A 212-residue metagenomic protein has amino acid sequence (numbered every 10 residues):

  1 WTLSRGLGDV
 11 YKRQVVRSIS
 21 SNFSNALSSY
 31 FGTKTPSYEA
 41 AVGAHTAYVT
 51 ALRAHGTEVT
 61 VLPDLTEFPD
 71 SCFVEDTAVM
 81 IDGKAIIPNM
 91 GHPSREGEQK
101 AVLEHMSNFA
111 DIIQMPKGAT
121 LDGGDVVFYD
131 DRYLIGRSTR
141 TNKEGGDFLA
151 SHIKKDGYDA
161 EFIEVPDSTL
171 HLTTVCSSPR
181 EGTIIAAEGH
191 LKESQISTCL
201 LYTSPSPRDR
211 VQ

Functional and structural regions predicted by a protein language model:
W1-Y11, Y202-Q212: Single conserved hydrophobic/aromatic residue that forms the stacking wall/gate of nucleotide- or nucleobase-binding
D9-P63: N-terminal leader/transition segments
Q14-R17, A85-P88, F128, R132-R137 (+2 more regions): Short hydrophobic-aromatic micro-motifs
E58-P63, I112-P116, D159-I163: General small-molecule cofactor/ligand-binding pocket signal
E58-S94: Long, hydrophobic/aromatic-enriched structural stretches that serve as scaffold segments
V74-V79, D122-F128, L172-R180: Structural signature of eukaryotic scaffold interfaces centered on beta-propeller domains
P88-L149: Hydrophobic alpha-helical segments and helix pairs
G145-D147, S151, D159-S204, R208: Redox- and metal-dependent alpha/beta enzyme cores, enriched for Fe-S-associated oxidoreductases and cofactor-handling
